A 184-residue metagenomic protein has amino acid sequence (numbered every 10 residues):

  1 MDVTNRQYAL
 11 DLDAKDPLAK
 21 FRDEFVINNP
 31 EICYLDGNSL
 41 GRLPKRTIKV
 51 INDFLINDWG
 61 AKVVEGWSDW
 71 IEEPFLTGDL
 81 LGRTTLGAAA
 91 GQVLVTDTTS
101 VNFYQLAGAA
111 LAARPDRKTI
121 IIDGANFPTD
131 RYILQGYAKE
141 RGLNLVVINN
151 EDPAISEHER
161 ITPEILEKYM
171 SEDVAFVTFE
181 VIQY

Functional and structural regions predicted by a protein language model:
M1-Y184: Pyridoxal 5′-phosphate
